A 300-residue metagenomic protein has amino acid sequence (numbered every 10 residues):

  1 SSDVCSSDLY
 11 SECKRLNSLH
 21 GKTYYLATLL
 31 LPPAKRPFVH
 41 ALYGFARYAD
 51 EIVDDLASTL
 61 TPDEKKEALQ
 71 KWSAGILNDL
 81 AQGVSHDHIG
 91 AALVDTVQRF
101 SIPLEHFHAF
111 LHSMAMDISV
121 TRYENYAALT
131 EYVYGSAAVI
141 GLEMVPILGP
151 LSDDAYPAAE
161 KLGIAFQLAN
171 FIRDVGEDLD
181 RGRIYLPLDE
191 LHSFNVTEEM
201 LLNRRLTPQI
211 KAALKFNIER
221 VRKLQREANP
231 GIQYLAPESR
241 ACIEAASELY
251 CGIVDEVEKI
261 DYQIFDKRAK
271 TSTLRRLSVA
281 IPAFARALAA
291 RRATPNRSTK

Functional and structural regions predicted by a protein language model:
S2, S7-Q167, I172, G176-K300: Catalytic cores of Mg2+-dependent Asp-rich isoprenoid enzymes
